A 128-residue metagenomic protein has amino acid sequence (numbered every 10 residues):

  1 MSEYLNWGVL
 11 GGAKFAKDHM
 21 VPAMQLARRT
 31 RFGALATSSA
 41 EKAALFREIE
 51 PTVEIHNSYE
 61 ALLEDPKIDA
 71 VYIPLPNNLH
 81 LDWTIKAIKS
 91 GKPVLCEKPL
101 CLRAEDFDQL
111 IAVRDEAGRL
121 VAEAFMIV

Functional and structural regions predicted by a protein language model:
M1-E50: N-terminal Rossmann-like dinucleotide-binding module
G33, H56, A122: General small-molecule cofactor/ligand-binding pocket signal
A34, E54, D69-A70: Short, Asp-centered acidic motifs that coordinate Mg2+ and/or phosphate in catalytic or ligand-binding sites
A43, A61-L62: Short alpha-helical segment
T52-Y59: Conserved SAM-binding strand-loop segment of SAM-dependent methyltransferases
E64-K67: Alpha-helix C-terminal capping/helix-to-coil transition sites in glycosyltransferase folds
A70, P76-N77, L81-V128: Beta-strand-loop-alpha-helix segment that lines the small-molecule cofactor/substrate pocket of alpha/beta enzymes
